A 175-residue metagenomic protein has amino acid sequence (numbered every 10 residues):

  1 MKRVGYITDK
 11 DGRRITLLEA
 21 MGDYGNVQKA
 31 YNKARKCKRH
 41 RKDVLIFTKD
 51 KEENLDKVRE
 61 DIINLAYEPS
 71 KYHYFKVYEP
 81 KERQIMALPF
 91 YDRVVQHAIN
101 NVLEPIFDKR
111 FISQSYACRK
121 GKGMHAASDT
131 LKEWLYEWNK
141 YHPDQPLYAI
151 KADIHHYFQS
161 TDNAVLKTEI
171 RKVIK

Functional and structural regions predicted by a protein language model:
M1-D56: Non-catalytic, polymerase-adjacent accessory regions of viral genome-replication enzymes
R3, I7, R13-L18, Y24 (+1 more regions): Active-site-proximal segment of RNA-dependent polymerases
N26, V58-K81, V94, A98-N101 (+1 more regions): Reverse-transcriptase-like RNA-dependent polymerase core
K33-L45, F75-M86, R110-Q114: Glycine-/proline-rich flexible loop or hinge segments
E82-I112: Conserved pre-motif C helix in the palm subdomain of viral-like polymerases
Y91-V95, A127, I150, D162-L166 (+1 more regions): Hydrophobic (often cysteine-bearing) scaffold residues that line and stabilize catalytic clefts of nucleotide/cofactor
I170: Carboxylate/His-rich catalytic cores and anion/metal-binding grooves
